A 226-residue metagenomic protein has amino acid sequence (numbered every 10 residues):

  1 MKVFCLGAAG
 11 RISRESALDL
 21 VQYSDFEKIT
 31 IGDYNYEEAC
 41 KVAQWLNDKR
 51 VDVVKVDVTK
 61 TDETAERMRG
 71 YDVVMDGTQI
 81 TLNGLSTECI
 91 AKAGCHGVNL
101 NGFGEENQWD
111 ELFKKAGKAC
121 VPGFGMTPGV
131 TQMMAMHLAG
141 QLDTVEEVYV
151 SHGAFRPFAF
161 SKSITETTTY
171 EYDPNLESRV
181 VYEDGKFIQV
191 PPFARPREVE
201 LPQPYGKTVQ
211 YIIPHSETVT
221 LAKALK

Functional and structural regions predicted by a protein language model:
C5-D19: N-terminal Rossmann NAD(P)H-binding glycine-rich loop of SDR-like oxidoreductase domains
G10, N35-E37: Helix N-cap at the beta1-alpha1 junction of Rossmann-like dinucleotide-binding domains, i.e., the first residues
L46-K60: Rossmann-fold cofactor-recognition segment
D57-G70: Conserved Rossmann-fold cofactor-binding substructure of NAD(P)-dependent oxidoreductases
M68-G77, G97-N99: N-terminal Rossmann-like NAD(P) cofactor-binding module of classical short-chain dehydrogenase/reductase
C89-N107: ADP-ribose/adenylate-binding Rossmann-like module
N101-C120: Rossmann-fold NAD(P)-binding glycine/threonine-rich loop
L142-K226: Active-site-lining helix/loop region of Rossmann-like oxidoreductase modules
